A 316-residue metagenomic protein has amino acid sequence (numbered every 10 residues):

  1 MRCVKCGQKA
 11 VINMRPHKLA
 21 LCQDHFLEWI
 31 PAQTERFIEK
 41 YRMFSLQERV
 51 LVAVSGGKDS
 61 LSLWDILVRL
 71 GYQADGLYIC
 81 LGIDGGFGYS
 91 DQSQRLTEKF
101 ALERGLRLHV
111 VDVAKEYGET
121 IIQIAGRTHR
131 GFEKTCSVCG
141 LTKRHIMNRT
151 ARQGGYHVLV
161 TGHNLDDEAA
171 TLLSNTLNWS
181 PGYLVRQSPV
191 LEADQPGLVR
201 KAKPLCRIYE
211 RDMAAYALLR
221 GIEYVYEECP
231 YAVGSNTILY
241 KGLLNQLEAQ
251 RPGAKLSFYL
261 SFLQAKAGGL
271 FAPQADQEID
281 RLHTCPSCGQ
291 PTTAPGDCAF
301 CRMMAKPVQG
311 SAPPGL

Functional and structural regions predicted by a protein language model:
M1-L27, T34-V52, D75, L184-L316: ATP/NTP-dependent adenylation/nucleotidyl-transfer catalytic domains that generate, transfer, or process NMP-activated
R2-S174, N178-V185, L198, R207-L219 (+2 more regions): ATP-dependent adenylation/nucleotidyltransferase module used to activate substrates
